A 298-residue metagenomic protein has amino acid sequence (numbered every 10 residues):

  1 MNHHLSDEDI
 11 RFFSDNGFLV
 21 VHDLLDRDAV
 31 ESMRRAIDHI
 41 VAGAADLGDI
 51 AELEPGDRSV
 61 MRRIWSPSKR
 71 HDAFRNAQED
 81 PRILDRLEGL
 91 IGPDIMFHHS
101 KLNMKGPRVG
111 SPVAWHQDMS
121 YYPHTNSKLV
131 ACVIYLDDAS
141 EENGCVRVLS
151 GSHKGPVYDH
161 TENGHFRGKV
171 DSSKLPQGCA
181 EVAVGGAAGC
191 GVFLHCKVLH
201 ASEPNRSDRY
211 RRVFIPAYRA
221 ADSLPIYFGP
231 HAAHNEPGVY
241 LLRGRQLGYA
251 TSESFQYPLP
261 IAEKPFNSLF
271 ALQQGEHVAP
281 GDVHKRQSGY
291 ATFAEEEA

Functional and structural regions predicted by a protein language model:
M1-N16, H22-W115, S120-H124: Non-heme Fe(II)-dependent double-stranded beta-helix
G43, L47, V198-A298: Non-heme Fe(II)/2-oxoglutarate
L90, H116, P123-E141, G185-G186 (+1 more regions): Short, conserved beta-strand element in jelly-roll/cupin
L102-V109, M119-S120, S127-K128, Y135-E141 (+1 more regions): Short acidic/polar capping segments at secondary-structure boundaries
Q117, H165-G178, Y210, F228-P237: Short, surface-exposed loop/helix-turn segments at secondary-structure junctions that function as lids/hinges flanking
D118-S120, L129, C196, A201-N205: Glycine-rich phosphate/pyrophosphate-binding beta-alpha loops
A139-E203, S223: Double-stranded beta-helix
